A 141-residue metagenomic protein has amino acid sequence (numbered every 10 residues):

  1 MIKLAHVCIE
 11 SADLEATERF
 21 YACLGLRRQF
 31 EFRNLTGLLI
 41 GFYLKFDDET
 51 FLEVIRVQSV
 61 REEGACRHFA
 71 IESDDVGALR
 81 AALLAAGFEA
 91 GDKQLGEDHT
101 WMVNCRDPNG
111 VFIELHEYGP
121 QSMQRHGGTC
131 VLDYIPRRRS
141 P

Functional and structural regions predicted by a protein language model:
M1-E15, R67-F69, Q121-P141: N-terminal beta-strand motif that seeds the catalytic metal site of vicinal oxygen chelate
M1-I2, C8-T50: Core segments of cupin and vicinal oxygen chelate
K3-A12, F42, S59-L84, W101-R106 (+1 more regions): Vicinal oxygen chelate
E10, E53, E114-E117: Acidic-residue sensor for enzyme active/binding pockets
E31, A81-P141: Vicinal oxygen chelate
N34-T36, V60-R61, Q94-E97: A short beta-turn/loop motif at secondary-structure boundaries
D48-F51, N109-V111: Short acidic/polar mixed-charge low-complexity motifs
